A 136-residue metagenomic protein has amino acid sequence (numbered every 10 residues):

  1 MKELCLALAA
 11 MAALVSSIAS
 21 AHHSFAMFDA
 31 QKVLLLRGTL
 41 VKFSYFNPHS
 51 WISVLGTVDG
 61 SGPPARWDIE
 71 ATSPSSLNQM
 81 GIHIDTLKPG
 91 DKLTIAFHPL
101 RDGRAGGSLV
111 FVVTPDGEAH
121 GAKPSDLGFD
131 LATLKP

Functional and structural regions predicted by a protein language model:
A19-L34: Short boundary/loop segments of OB/S1/cold-shock single-stranded nucleic-acid-binding domains
G38-L40: Conserved hydrophobic positions within beta-strands
F46-T57: Short aromatic-glycine-enriched beta-strand elements
E70-Q79: Short, structured beta-strand/loop micro-motifs enriched in basic residues and often containing a Trp
Q79-T94: Short nucleic-acid-contacting surface segments enriched for D/E, G, S/T with interspersed K/R
L100-P124: OB-fold/S1-family single-stranded nucleic acid-binding modules
E118-P136: Extended, charge-rich, solvent-exposed interface segments
